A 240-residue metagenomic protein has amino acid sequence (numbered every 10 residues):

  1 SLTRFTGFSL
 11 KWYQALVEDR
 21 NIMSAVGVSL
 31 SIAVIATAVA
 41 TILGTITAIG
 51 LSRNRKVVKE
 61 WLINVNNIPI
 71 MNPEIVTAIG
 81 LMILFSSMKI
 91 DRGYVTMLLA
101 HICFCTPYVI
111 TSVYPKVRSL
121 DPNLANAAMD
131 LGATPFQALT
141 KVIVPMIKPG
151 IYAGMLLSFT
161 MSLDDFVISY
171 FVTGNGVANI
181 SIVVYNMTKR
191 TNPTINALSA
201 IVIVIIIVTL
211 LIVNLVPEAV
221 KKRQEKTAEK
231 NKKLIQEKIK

Functional and structural regions predicted by a protein language model:
S1-A36, N186-N192: Periplasmic/extracellular loop-to-transmembrane helix junction in inner-membrane transport proteins
T3, L10, K59, I75-C105 (+2 more regions): Membrane-interfacial helix termini and adjacent extracytoplasmic/periplasmic loops of multi-pass transporters
Y13-N21, S162-A219: Interhelical loop and adjacent transmembrane-helix boundary motif in polytopic membrane transport permeases
M23, G27, S31-L43, T47 (+6 more regions): Hydrophobic alpha-helical transmembrane segments of multipass integral membrane proteins, especially permease/channel
V26, L51, I68, N123-L131 (+1 more regions): Short hydrophobic faces within alpha-helices
V34-N66, I83, L139, V213-E218: Transmembrane-helix boundary motif in ABC transporter permease subunits
I110-V113, D121-P122, P135-D164: Transmembrane alpha-helices
V213-K240: Transmembrane alpha-helical segments of polytopic membrane transport and secretion proteins
